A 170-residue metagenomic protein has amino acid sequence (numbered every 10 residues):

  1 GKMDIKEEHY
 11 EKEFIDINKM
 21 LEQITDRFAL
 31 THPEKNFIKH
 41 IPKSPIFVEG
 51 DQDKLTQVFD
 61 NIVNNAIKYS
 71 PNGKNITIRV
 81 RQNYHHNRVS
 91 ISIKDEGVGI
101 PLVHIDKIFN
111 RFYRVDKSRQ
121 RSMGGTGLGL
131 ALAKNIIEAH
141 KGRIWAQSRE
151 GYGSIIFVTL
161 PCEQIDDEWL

Functional and structural regions predicted by a protein language model:
I5-Y10, F47-G50: Conserved micro-motifs of the catalytic ATP-binding
E11-D26: A conserved beta-strand-to-alpha-helix junction within the catalytic ATP-binding
E11-F14, N36-I46, N83: Conserved catalytic submotifs in the C-terminal HATPase_c
A66-I67: Short helix-loop "hinge" at the ATP-lid/N-box region of the Bergerat-fold HATPase_c
G73-N87: Short beta-strand/loop element within the Bergerat-fold HATPase_c
I100-F112: Short conserved segment of the HATPase_c
